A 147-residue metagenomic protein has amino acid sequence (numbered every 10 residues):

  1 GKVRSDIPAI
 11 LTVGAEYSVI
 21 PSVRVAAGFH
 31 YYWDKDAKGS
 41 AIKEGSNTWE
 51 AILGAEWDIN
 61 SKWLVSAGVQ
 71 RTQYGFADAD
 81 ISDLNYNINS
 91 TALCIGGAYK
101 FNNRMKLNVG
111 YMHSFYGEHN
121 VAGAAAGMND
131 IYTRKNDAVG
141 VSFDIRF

Functional and structural regions predicted by a protein language model:
G1-F147: Outer-membrane beta-barrel porins/channels
